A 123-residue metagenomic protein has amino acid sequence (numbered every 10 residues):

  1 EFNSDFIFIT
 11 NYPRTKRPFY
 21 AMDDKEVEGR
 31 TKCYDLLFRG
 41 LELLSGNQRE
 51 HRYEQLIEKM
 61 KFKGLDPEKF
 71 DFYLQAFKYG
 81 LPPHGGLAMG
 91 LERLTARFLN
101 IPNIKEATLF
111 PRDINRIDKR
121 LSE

Functional and structural regions predicted by a protein language model:
E1-E123: A translation/RNA-centric and nucleic-acid-associated enzymatic feature enriched in Class II aminoacyl-tRNA synthetases
